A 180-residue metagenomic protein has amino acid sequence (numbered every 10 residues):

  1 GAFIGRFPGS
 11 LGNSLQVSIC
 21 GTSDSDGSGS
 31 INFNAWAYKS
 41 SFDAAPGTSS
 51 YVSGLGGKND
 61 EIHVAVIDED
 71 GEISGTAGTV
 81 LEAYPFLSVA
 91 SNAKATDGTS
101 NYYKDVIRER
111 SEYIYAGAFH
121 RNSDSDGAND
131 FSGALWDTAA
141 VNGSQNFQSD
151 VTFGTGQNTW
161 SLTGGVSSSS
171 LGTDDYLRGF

Functional and structural regions predicted by a protein language model:
G1-F180: Surface-exposed assembly/interface segments
